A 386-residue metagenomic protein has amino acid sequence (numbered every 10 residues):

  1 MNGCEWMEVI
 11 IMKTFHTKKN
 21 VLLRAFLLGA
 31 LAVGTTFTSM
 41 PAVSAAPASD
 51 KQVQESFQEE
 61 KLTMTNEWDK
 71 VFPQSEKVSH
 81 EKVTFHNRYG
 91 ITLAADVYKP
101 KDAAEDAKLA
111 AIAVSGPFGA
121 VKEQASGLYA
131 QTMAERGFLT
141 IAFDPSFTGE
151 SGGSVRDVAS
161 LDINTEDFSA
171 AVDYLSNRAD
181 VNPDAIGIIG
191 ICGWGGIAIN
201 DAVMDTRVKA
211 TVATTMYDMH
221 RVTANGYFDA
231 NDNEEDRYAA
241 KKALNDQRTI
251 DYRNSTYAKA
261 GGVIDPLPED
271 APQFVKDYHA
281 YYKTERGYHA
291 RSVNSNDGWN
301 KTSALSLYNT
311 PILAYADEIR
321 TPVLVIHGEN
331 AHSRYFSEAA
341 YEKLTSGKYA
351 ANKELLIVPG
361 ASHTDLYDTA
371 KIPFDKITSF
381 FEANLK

Functional and structural regions predicted by a protein language model:
F57-A107: N-terminal cap/lid segment of alpha/beta-hydrolase-fold proteins
D106-P117: Short beta-strand element of the alpha/beta-hydrolase
G119-Q131, P145, S337: The serine-hydrolase catalytic nucleophile loop
T132-G152: Conserved alpha/beta-hydrolase
V158-A179: Alpha/beta-hydrolase active-site loop
I199-T284: Alpha/beta-hydrolase-fold enzymes
I319, V325-H327: Short beta-strand/loop motif that positions the catalytic acidic residue of the alpha/beta-hydrolase fold
A361-K371: Catalytic histidine-centered segment of alpha/beta-hydrolase-like enzymes
